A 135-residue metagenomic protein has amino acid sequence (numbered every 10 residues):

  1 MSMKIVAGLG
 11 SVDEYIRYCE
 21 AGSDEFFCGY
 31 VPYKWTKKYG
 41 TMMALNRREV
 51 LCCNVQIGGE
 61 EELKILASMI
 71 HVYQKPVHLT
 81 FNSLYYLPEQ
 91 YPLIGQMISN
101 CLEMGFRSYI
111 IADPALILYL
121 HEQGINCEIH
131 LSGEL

Functional and structural regions predicted by a protein language model:
M1-L135: Non-catalytic helical/linker scaffolds that mediate oligomerization, partner binding, and domain coupling around large
